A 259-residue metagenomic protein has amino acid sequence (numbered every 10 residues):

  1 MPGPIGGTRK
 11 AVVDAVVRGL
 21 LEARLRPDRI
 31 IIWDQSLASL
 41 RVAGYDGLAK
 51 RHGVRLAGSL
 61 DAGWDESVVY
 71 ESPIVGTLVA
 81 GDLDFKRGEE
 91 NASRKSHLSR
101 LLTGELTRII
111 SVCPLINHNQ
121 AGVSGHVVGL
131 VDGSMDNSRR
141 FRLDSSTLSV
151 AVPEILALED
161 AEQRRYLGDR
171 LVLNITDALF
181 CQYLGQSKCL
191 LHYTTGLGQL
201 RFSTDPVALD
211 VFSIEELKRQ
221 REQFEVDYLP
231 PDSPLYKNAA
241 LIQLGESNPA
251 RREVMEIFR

Functional and structural regions predicted by a protein language model:
G3-R259: Extended, low-polarity segments enriched in aliphatic/aromatic residues
